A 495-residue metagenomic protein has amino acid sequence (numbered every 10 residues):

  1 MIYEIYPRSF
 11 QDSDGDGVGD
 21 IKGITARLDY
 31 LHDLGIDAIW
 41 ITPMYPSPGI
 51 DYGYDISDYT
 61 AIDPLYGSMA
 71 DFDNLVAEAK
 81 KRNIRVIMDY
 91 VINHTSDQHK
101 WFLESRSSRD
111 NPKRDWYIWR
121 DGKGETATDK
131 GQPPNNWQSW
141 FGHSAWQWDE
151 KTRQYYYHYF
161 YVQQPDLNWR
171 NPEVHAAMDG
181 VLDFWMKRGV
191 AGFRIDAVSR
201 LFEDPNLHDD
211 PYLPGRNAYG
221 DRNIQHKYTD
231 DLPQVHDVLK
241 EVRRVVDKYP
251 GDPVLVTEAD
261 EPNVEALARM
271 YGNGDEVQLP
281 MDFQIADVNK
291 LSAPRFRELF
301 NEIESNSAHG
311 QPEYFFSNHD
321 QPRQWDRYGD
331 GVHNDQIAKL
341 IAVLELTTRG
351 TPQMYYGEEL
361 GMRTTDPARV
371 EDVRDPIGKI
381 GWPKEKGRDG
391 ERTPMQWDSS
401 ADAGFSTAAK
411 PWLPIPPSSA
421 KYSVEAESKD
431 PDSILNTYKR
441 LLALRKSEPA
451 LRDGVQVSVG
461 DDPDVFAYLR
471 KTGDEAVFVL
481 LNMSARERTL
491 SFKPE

Functional and structural regions predicted by a protein language model:
M1-D183, K187, R200-P262, M395 (+1 more regions): Acidic/aromatic-lined carbohydrate-recognition and catalytic surfaces of CAZymes acting on diverse glycans
I39, F193-I195: Hydrophobic residues within beta-strands of alpha/beta enzymes
I87-M88, R194, V256, F315-F316 (+2 more regions): Generic enzyme active-site microenvironment
L103-R153, V288, A293-N306, G378-P417: Core domains of carbohydrate- and sulfate-ester-processing enzymes
N206, D210-Y228, D237-D252, E261 (+6 more regions): Loop/helix patches that line or flank the sugar-binding groove of alpha-linked glycan CAZymes
K493-E495: Solvent-exposed beta-hairpin/edge-strand motifs
